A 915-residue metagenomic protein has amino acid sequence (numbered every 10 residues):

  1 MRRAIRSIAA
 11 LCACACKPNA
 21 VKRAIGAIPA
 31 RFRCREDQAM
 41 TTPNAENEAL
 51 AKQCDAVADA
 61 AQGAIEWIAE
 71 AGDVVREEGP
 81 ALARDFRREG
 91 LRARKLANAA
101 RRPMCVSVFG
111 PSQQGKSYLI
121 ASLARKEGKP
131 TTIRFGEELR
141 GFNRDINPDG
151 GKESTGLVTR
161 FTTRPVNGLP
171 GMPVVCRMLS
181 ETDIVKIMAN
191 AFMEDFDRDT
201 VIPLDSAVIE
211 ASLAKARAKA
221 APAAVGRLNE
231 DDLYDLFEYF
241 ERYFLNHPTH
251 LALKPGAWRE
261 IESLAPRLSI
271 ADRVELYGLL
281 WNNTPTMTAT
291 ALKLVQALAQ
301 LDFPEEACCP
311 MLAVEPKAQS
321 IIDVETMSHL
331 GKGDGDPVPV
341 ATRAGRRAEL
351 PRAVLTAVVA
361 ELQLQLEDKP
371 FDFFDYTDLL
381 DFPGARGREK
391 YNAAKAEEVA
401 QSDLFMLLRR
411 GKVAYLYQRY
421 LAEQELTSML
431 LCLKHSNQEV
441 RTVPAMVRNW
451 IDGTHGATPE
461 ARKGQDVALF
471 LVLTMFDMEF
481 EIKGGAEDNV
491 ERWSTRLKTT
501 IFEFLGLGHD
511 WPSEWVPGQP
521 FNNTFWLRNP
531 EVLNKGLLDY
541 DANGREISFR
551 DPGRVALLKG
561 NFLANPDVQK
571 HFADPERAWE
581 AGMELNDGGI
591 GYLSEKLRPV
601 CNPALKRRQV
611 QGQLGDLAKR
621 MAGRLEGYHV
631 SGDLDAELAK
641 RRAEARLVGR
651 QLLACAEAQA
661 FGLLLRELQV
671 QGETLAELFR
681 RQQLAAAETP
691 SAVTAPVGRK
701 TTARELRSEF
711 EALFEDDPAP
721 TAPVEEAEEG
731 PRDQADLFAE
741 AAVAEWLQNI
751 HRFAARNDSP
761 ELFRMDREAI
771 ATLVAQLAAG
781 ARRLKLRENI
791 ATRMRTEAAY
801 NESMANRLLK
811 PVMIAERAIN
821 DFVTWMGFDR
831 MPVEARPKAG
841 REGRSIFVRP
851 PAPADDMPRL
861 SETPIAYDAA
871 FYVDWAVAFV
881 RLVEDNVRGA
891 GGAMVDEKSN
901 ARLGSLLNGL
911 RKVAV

Functional and structural regions predicted by a protein language model:
M1-T159, T163-L431, H435-A468, M478-V915: Non-catalytic alpha-helical scaffolds
V472: Active-site neighborhood of phospho(di)ester-bond hydrolases with catalytic His/Asp-centered motifs
